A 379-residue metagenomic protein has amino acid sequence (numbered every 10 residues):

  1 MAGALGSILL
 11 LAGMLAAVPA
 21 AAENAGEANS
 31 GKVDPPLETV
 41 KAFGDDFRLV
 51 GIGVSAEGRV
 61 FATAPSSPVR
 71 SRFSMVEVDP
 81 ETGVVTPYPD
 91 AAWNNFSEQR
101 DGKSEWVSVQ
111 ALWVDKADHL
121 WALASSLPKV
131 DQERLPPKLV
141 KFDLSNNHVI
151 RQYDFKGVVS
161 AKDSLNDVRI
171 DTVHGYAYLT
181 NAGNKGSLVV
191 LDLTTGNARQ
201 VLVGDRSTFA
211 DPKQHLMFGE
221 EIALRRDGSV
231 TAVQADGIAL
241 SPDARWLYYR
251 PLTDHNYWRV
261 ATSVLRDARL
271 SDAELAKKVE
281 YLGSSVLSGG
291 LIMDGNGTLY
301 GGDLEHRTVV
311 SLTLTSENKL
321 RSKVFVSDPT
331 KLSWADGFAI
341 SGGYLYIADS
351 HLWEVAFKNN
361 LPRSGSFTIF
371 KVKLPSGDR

Functional and structural regions predicted by a protein language model:
T39-F73: Beta-strand-rich domains and repeat architectures in extracellular enzymes and scaffolds, especially beta-propellers
K41, V84-N94, I150-D154, R199-Q214 (+2 more regions): Beta-propeller fold detector
D45-E57, S97-H119, L123, V158-Y176 (+3 more regions): Beta-rich, blade/repeat-based domains predominating in secreted/periplasmic proteins but also intracellular
A62-N95, D131, L144-S145: Beta-propeller domains
A62-V69, V114-D115, A122-S126, V130-E133 (+6 more regions): Conserved beta-strand positions in repeat-built beta-propeller and related beta-rich domains
W106, K129-Y176: Asp-box/WD-like beta-propeller blade repeats and closely related beta-sheet repeat scaffolds
L193-N197, R259-S271, L312-N318, L374-D378: Short loop/turn segments immediately following beta-strands, especially the blade-tip and inter-blade linker loops
G337-R379: Blade-level signature of beta-propeller repeat domains, shared across WD40, Kelch, NHL, RCC1 and BNR/Asp-box propellers
